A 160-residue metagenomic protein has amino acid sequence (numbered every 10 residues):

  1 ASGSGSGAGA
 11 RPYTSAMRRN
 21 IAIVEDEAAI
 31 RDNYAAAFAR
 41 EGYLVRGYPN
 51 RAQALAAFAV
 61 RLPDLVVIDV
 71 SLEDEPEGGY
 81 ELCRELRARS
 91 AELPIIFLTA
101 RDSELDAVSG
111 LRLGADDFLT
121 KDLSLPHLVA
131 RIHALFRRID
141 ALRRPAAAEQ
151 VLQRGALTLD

Functional and structural regions predicted by a protein language model:
N20, F136-D160: Short, Lys/Arg-enriched segments at the junction into DNA-binding effector domains of transcriptional regulators
E25: Conserved acidic carboxylate
D32-R40: Charged docking surfaces used in two-component/phosphorelay signaling
G42-R51, A57: Short hydrophobic/Thr-rich beta-strand motif most characteristic of the beta2 strand and flanking loop of CheY-like
A56, E77-A91: Short amphipathic alpha-helix used as the core "switch/output" element in two-component signaling
R61-L72: Active-site beta3 strand of CheY-like receiver
